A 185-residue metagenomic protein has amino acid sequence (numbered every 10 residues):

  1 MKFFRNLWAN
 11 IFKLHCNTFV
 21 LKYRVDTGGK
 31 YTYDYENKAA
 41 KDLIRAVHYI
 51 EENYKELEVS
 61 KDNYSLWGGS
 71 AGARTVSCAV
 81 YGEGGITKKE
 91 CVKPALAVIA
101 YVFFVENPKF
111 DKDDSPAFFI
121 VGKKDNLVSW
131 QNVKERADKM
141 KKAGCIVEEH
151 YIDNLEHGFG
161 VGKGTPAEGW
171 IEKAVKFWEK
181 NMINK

Functional and structural regions predicted by a protein language model:
M1-V59: Serine-hydrolase catalytic machinery in alpha/beta-hydrolase-like enzymes
H15-K22, S65, L96, I146-E148: A fold-wide structural signal in alpha/beta-hydrolase
Y23-T27, F104, E156-H157: Alpha/beta-hydrolase active-site loop signature
K41-D113: Primarily recognizes the serine-hydrolase "nucleophile elbow" in alpha/beta-hydrolase and SGNH/GDSL folds
L43-V47, A137, V175: Generic structural signal for well-ordered alpha-helices, preferentially at hydrophobic/aromatic core positions
F119-V121, D125: Short beta-strand/loop motif that positions the catalytic acidic residue of the alpha/beta-hydrolase fold
S129-K139: Short alpha-helix in the alpha/beta-hydrolase fold that links the catalytic acid
A143-K185: C-terminal catalytic histidine-bearing segment of alpha/beta-hydrolase fold enzymes
